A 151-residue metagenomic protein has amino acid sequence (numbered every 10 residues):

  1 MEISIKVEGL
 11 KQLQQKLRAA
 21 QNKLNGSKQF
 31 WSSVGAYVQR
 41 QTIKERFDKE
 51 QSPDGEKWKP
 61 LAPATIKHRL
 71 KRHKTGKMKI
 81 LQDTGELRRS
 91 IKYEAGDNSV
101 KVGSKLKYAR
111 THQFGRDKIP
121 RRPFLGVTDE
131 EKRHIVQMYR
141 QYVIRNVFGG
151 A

Functional and structural regions predicted by a protein language model:
M1-A151: Short, Lys/Arg-rich flexible segments
